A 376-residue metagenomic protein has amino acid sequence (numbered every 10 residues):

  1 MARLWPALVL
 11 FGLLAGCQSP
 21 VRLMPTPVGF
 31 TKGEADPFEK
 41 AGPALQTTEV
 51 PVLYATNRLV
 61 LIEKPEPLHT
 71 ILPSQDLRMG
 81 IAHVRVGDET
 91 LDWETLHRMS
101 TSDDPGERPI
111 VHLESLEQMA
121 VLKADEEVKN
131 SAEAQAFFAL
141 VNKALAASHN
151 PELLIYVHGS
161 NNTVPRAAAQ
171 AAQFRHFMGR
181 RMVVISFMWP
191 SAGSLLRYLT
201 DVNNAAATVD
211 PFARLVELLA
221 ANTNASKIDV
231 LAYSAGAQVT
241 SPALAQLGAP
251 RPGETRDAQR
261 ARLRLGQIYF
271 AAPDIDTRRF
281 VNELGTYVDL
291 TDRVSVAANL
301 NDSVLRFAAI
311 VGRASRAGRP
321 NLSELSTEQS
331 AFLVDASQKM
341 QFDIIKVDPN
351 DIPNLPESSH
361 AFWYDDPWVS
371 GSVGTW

Functional and structural regions predicted by a protein language model:
A2-L8: Sec-dependent signal peptide recognition, specifically the positively charged N-region followed immediately by
L13-G16: C-terminal motif of bacterial Sec signal peptides marking the signal peptidase cleavage site
Q18-P20: Bacterial signal peptide processing site
R22-E127, A139-L140, A147-S148, A168-A172 (+3 more regions): Lipolytic serine-hydrolase domain surface
E152: Alpha/beta-hydrolase fold active-site loops
I155-G159, S234: The conserved beta1-alpha1 loop
N162-A167: Short substrate-entry loop that stabilizes the transition state in hydrolases
F212, A232, G236, T240: Gly/Ala-rich beta-loop-alpha elbow adjacent to hydrolase catalytic centers
